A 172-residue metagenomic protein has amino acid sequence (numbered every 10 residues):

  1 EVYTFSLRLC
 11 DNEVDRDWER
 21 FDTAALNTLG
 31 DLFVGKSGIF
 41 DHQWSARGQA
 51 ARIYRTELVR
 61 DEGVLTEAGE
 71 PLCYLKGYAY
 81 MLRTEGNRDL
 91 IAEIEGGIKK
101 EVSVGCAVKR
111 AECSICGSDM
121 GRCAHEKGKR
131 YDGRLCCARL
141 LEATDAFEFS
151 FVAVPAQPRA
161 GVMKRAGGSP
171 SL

Functional and structural regions predicted by a protein language model:
E1-L172: Signature of dsDNA virion morphogenesis modules
